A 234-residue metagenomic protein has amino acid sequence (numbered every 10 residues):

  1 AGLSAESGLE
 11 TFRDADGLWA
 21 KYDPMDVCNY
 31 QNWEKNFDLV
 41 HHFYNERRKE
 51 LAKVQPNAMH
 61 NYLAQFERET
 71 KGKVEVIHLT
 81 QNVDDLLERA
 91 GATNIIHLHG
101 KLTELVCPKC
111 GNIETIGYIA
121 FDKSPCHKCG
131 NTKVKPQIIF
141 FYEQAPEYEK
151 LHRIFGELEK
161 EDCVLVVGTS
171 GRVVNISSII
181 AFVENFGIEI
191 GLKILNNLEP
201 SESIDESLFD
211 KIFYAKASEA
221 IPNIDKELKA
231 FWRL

Functional and structural regions predicted by a protein language model:
A1-L234: Conserved catalytic core of sirtuin-type NAD+-dependent deacylases
